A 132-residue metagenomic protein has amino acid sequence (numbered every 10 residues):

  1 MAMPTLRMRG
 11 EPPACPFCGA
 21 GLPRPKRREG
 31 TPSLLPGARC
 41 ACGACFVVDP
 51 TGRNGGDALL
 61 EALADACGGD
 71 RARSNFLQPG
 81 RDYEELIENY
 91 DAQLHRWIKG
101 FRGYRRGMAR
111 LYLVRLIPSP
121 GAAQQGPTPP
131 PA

Functional and structural regions predicted by a protein language model:
P4-L6: A composition-biased, non-transmembrane "mature-region" signal
M8-E11, S33-L35: Residue-level signal for mature regions of secreted extracellular proteins and peptides
C15-G19, R39-C40: Short cysteine-rich clusters marking metal-coordination/redox-active sites
G19-R24, A44-V47: Cys/His-rich microdomains that often coordinate metals
K26-G37: Short linker/helix segments within small regulatory modules
A41-E61, C67-A72: Short metal-binding segments enriched for Cys and/or His
D70-A132: Long, contiguous alpha-helical scaffold regions
